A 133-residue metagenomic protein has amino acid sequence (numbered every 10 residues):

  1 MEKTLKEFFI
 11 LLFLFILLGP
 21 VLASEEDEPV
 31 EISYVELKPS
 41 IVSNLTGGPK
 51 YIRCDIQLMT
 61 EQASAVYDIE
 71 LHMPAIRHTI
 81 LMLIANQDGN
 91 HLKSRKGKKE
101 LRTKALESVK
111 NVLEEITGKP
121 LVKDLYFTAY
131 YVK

Functional and structural regions predicted by a protein language model:
M1-K133: Flexible, low-complexity charged segments
